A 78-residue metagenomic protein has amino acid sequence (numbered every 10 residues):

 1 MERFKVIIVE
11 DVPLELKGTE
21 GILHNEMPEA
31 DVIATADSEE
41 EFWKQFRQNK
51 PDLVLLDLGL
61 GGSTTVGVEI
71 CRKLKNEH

Functional and structural regions predicted by a protein language model:
M1-I7: Non-catalytic signal-transmission and effector/linker regions of two-component phosphorelay proteins
V12-E39: Two-component/phosphorelay signaling modules centered on CheY-like receiver
E40-F42, C71: Short alpha-helical segment
Q45-F46, L74: Short hydrophobic patches on amphipathic alpha-helices that form coiled-coil/helix-mediated interaction surfaces
Q48-L53: Short acidic/histidine-rich motifs immediately flanking catalytic phosphotransfer sites in two-component signaling
L56-G59: Active-site residues of response regulator receiver
G61-S63: The feature encodes the CheY-like receiver
T65-H78: Short amphipathic alpha-helix used as the core "switch/output" element in two-component signaling
